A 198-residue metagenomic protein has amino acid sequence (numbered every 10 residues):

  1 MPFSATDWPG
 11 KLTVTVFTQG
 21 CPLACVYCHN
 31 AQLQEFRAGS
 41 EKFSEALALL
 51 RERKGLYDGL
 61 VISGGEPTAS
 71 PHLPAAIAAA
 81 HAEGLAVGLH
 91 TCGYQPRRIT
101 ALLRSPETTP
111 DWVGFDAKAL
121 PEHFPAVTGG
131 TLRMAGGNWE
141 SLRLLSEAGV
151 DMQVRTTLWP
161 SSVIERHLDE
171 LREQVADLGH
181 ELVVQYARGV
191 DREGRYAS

Functional and structural regions predicted by a protein language model:
M1, T13-F17, Q185, E193-R195: Class I S-adenosyl-L-methionine
M1-F3, A119: Residue-level signal for pocket-adjacent positions within structured domains
F3-F43: Canonical Radical SAM [4Fe-4S] cluster-binding loop centered on the CxxxCxxC motif and its immediate flanking residues
T13, L23, P67-T68, P96: Short, flexible micro-motifs
A48-D58, T68-A197: Conserved AdoMet/S-adenosylmethionine-binding subsite of the radical SAM
V61: Nuclease catalytic cores that cleave nucleic-acid phosphodiester bonds, predominantly acidic two-metal-ion
